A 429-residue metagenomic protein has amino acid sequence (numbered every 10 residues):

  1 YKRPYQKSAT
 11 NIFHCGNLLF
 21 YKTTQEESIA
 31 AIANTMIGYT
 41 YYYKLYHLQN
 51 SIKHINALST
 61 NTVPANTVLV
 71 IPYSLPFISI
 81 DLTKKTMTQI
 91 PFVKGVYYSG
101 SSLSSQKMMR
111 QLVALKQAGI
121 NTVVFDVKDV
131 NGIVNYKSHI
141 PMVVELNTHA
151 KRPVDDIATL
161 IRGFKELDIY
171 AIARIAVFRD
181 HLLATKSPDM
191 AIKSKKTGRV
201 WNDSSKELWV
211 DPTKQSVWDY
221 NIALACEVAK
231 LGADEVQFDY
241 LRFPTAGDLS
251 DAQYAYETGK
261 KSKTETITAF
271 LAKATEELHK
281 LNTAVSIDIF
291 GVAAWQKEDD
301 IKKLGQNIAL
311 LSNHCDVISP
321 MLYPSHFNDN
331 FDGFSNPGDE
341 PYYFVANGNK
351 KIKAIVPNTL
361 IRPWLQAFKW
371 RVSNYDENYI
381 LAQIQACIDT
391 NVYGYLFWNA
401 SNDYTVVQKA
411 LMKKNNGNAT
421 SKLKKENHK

Functional and structural regions predicted by a protein language model:
R3-Y41: Primarily a LysM-type cell-wall glycan-binding module
K84-L103, F178-K230: Active-site-adjacent "subsite" loops/lids of carbohydrate-active enzymes
K107-I133, E227-E235, L311-V317, D389-Y395: Catalytic domains of carbohydrate-active enzymes, especially glycoside hydrolases
A118-V154, T245-A252, L411: Aromatic-lined carbohydrate-binding/catalytic grooves of carbohydrate-active enzymes
T122-V124, P153-N202, E235-F238: Glycine-rich, aromatic-flanked loop segments that form ligand/cofactor-binding clefts across common enzyme folds
H139, H181, T185-D189, L231-S262: Active-site-proximal loop/short-helix segments that contain or immediately flank catalytic acid/base residue(s)
Y170-L182, Q237-F238, P244, K263-G305 (+2 more regions): Aromatic-lined carbohydrate-recognition surfaces of secreted/lumenal glycan-active proteins
C315-D329, G338-H428: Substrate-binding cleft of secreted/luminal carbohydrate-active enzymes
